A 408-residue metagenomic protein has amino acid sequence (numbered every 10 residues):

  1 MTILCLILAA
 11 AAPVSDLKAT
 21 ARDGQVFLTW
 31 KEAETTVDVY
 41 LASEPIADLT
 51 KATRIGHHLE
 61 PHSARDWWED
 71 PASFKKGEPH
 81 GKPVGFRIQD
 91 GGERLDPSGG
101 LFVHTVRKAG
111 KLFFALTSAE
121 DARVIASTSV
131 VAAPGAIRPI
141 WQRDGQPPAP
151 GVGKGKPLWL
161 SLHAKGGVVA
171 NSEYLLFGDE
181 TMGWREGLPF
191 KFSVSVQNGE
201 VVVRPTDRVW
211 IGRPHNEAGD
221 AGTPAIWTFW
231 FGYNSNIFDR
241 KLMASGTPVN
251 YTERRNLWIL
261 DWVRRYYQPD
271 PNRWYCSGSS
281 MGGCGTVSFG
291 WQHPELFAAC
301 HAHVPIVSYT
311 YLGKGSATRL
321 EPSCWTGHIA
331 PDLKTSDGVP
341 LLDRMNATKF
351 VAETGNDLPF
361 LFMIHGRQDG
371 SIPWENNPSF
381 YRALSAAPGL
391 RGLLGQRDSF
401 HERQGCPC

Functional and structural regions predicted by a protein language model:
A11-T35, D121-W141: Pro/Thr/Ser/Gly-rich low-complexity, intrinsically disordered linker/stalk tracts
F27, K111-A115: Short, conserved beta-strand segments of beta-strand-rich sandwich/propeller modules, principally
D38-G110: Recognizes extended acidic, P/S/T-rich segments that occur within or adjacent to Ig-like beta-sandwich modules
L95-T105, A109-K111, A119-L176, G187-F192: A domain-start/cap signature at the N-terminus of enzymes
S161-H163, S308-C406: The feature captures the conserved acid-bearing segment of alpha/beta-hydrolase catalytic domains
H163-G199, R204-H215: Short, surface-exposed "cap/lid" segments of acyl-processing enzymes
I237-Q268: Alpha/beta-hydrolase active-site loop
P271-W325: Primarily recognizes the serine-hydrolase "nucleophile elbow" in alpha/beta-hydrolase and SGNH/GDSL folds
